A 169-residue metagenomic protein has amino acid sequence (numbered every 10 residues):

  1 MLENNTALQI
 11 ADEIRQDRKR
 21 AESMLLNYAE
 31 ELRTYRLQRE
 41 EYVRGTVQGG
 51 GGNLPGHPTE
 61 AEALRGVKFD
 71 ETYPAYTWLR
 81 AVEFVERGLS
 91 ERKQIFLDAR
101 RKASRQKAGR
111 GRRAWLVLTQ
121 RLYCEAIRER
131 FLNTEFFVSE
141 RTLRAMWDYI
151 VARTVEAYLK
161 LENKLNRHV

Functional and structural regions predicted by a protein language model:
M1-G88, K160-V169: N-terminal interaction/assembly modules
S23, T77-R80, F84, E91-F96 (+2 more regions): Short, well-structured alpha-helical interface segments that form or flank functional binding sites
G88-E125: Short amphipathic alpha helix immediately N-terminal
R100-R101, R144, E162: A generic structural signal for ordered secondary structure
C124-Y149: Short, basic interhelical loop/turn and adjoining N-cap of the next helix at nucleic-acid- or acidic-partner-contacting
W147, V151-E162: C-terminal flanking helix
